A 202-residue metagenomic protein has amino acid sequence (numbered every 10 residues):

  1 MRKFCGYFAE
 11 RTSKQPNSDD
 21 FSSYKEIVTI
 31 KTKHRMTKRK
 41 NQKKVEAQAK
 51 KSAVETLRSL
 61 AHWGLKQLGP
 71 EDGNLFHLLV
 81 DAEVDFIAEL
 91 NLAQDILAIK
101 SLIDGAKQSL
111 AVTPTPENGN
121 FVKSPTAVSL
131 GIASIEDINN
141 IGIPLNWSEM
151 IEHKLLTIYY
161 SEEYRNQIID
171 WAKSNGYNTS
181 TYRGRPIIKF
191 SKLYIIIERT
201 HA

Functional and structural regions predicted by a protein language model:
M1-A202: Phosphodiester-processing cores and adjacent nucleic acid-binding clamps
